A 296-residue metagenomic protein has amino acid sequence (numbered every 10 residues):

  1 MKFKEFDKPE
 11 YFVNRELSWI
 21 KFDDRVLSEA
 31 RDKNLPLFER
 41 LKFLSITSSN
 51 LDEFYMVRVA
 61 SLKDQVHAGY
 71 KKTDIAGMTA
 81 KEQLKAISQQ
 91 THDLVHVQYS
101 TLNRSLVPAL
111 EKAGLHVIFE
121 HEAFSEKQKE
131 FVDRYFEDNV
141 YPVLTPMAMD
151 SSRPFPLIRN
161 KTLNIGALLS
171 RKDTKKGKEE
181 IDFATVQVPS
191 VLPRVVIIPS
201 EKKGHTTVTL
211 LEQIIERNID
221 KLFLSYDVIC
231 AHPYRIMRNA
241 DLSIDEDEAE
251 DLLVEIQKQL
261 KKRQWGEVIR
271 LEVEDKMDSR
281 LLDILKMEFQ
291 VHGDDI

Functional and structural regions predicted by a protein language model:
K2-I296: N-terminal non-catalytic structural scaffold regions of very large proteins
